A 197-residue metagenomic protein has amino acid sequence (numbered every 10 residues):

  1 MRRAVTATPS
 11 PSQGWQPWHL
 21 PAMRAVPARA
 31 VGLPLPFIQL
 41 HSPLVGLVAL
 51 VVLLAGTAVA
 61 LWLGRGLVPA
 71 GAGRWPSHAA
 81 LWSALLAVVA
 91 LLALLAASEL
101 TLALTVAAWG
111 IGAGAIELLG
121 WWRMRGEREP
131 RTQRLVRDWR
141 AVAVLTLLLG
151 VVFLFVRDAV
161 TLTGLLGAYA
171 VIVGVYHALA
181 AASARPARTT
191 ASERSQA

Functional and structural regions predicted by a protein language model:
M1-G71, D158-A159, A182-A197: N-terminal topogenic module of multi-pass integral membrane proteins
W18-A25, P76-W82, L135-V144: Select subsegments of transmembrane alpha-helices in polytopic membrane proteins, especially boundary-proximal
R29, A55, W62, A84-V88 (+5 more regions): Hydrophobic residues within the alpha-helical transmembrane core of Major Facilitator Superfamily
V31-G32, V88-S98, L145-L162: Hydrophobic alpha-helical transmembrane segments in multi-pass integral membrane proteins
H41-G56, A97-G112, G167-V171: Structural signature of hydrophobic alpha-helical transmembrane segments
L61-S77, L118-R137, A178-S192: Cytoplasmic membrane-interface segments at the C-terminal ends of transmembrane helices
A87-W139: Membrane-proximal helix-loop-helix units in multi-pass membrane proteins
T163-L179: Small-residue-rich transmembrane alpha-helices that serve as helix-helix interface/gating elements in multipass
